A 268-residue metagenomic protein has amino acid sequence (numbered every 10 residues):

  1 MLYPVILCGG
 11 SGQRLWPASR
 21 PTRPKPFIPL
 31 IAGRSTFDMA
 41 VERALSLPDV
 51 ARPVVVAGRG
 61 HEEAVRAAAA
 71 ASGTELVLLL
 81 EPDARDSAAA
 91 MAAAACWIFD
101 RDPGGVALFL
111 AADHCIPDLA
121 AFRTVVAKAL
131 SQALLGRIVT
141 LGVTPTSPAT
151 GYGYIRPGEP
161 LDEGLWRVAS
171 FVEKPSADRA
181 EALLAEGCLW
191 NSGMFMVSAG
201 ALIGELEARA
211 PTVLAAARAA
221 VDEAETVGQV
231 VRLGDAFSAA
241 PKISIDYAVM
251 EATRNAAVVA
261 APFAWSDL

Functional and structural regions predicted by a protein language model:
M1-I6, Q13-P17, P21, P26-A121 (+2 more regions): Conserved N-terminal catalytic core of the sugar/cofactor nucleotidyltransferase
M1-Y3, V50-A51, T74-E75, D102-G105 (+6 more regions): Short coil/turn connectors at secondary-structure junctions
L7, R20, S46-P48, D100-D102 (+7 more regions): Solvent-exposed alpha-helices and their adjacent loops that cap or buttress functional pockets in soluble metabolic
C8, V41, L45-P48, A69 (+8 more regions): Structural signal for hydrophobic packing residues in well-ordered secondary-structure cores of soluble enzyme domains
G9, G58-R59, P82, L110-A112 (+7 more regions): Fold-independent oxyanion-binding glycine-rich loops and adjacent beta-strand/coil segments at enzyme active sites
S87-A88, C115-L119, S147-Y152, R179-A180 (+1 more regions): Short, well-ordered, mixed-charge alpha-helical segments that flank or form enzyme active sites
D118-E163: Basic phosphate/pyrophosphate-binding loop/patch that engages nucleotide-derived ligands
Y152-L268: Catalytic core of tubulin tyrosine ligase-like
